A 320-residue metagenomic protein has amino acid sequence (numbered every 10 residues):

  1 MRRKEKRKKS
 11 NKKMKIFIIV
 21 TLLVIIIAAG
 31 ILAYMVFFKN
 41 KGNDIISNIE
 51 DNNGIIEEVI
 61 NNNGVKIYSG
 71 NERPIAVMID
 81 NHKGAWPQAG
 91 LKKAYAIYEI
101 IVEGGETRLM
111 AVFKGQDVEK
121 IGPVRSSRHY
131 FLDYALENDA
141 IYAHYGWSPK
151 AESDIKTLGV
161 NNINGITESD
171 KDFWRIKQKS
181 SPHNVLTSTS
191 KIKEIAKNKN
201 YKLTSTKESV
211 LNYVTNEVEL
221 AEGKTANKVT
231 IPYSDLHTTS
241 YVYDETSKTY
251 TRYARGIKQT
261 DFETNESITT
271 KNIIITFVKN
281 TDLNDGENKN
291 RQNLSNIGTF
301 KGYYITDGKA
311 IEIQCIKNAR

Functional and structural regions predicted by a protein language model:
M1-I16: N-terminal Lys/Arg-rich, disordered targeting/topogenic segments
K12-I16, A28-A29, G42: Short amphipathic alpha-helical segments that mediate assembly, nucleic-acid/protein binding, or membrane association
K15-I19, Y34-F38, H82-Q88: Short N-terminal helix-initiation segments at or just after the protein's N-terminus
I19-L32: Hydrophobic membrane-insertion alpha-helices, especially the h-region of bacterial N-terminal signal peptides
G30-I45: Hydrophobic single-pass membrane-insertion segments
I45-A94, E103-R320: A surface/extracellular/periplasmic glyco- and lipid-processing/surface-interacting theme
I100: Change "in soluble alpha/beta enzymes" to "in soluble alpha/beta proteins
